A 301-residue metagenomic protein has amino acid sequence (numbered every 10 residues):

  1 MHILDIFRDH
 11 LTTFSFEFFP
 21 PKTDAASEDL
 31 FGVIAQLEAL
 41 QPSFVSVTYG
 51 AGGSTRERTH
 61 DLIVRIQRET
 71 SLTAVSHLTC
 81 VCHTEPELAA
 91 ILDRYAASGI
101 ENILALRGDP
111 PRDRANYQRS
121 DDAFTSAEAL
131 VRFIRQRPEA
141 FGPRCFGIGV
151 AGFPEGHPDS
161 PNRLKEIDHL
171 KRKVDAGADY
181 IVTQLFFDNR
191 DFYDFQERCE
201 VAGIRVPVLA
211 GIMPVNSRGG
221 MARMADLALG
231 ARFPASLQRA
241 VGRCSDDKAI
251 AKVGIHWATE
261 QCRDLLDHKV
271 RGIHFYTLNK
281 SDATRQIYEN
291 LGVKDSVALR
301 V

Functional and structural regions predicted by a protein language model:
M1-F16, T23, R135, S296-V301: N-terminal amphipathic alpha-helix/helix-capping segment at the start of soluble metabolic enzymes
I3-I6, A25-S27, G53-R65, T84-A90 (+4 more regions): Active-site-adjacent beta->alpha loops and helix N-cap segments on the catalytic face of soluble alpha/beta enzymes
T13-D29, A74-P86, G147-K165, V241-H256: Active-site mouth loops of central-metabolism enzymes
E17, V45, Y95, K173 (+3 more regions): Conserved, mostly hydrophobic/aromatic
F18-P21, T48-G52, H77-H83, G108-D109 (+5 more regions): Active-site beta-loop-alpha junctions enriched in small/polar residues
D24-L37, T59, E85-L92, P161-R172 (+1 more regions): Short, acidic/polar
G32-T48, D175: Catalytic domains of carbohydrate-active enzymes, especially glycoside hydrolases
D122-P143, V150-D159, V201-I255, E260 (+1 more regions): Active-site pocket-lining/capping segments in soluble small-molecule metabolic enzymes
